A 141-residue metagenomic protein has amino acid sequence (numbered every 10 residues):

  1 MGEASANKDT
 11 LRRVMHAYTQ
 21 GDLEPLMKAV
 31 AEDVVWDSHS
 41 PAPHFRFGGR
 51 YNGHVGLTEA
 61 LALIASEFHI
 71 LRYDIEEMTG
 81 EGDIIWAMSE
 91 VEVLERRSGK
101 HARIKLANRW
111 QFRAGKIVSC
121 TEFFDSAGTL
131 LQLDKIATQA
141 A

Functional and structural regions predicted by a protein language model:
M1-A6, A62-A141: A beta-strand edge to alpha-helix "cap/lid" segment located at domain peripheries
M1-E32, A137-A141: Short, low-complexity N-terminal intrinsically disordered segments enriched in polar/charged residues
L11-V14, L26, V34, G53 (+4 more regions): Hydrophobic pocket/interface hotspot
R12-D22, H44-G48, I64-E67, M88-E90: Short, mixed-charge, low-aromatic patches
Q20, N52, S98: Short glycine-rich loop/turn motifs that provide flexible caps or phosphate-binding loops at active sites
D22, V35, D125-S126: Poly-acidic low-complexity segments
P25, A31-G82: A solvent-exposed, acidic/Ser-Thr-rich amphipathic alpha-helical stretch
